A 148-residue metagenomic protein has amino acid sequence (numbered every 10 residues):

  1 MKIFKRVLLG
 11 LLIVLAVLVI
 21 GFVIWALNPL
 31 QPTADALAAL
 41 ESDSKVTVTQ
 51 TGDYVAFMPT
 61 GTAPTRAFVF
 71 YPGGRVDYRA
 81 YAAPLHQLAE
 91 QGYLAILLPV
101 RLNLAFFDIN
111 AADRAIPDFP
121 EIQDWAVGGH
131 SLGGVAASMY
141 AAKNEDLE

Functional and structural regions predicted by a protein language model:
M1-V19: N-terminal Sec-pathway targeting helices
V17-T33: Membrane-interface motif at the C-terminal end of an N-terminal transmembrane signal
P64-G73: Short beta-strand element of the alpha/beta-hydrolase
R75-A83, A95: Serine-hydrolase catalytic-loop signature spanning alpha/beta hydrolases and amidase-signature enzymes
L85-A105: Conserved alpha/beta-hydrolase
N110-D124: Conserved acidic catalytic loop of the alpha/beta-hydrolase fold
G129-A137: Gly/Ala-rich beta-loop-alpha elbow adjacent to hydrolase catalytic centers
D146-E148: A conserved short beta-strand
